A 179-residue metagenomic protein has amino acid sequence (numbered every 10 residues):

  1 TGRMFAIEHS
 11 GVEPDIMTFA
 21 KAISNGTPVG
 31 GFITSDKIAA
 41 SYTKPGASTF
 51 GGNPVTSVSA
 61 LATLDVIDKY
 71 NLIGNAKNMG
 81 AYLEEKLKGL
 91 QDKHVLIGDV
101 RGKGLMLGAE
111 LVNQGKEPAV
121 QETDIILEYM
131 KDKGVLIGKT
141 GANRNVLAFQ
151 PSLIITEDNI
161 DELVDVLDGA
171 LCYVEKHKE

Functional and structural regions predicted by a protein language model:
T1-E179: Conserved N-terminal phosphate-binding loop of PLP-dependent enzymes in the Aspartate aminotransferase
